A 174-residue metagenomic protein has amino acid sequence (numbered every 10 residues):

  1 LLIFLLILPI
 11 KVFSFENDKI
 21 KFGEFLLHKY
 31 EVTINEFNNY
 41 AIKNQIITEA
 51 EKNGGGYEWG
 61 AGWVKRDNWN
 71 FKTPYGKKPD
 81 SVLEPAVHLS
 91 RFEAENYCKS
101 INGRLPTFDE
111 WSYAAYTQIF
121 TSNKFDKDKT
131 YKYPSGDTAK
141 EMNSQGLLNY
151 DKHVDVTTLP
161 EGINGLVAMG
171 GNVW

Functional and structural regions predicted by a protein language model:
L1-Y75, R91-F92, T117-T121, D128: Short, compositionally biased
G56-W59, K65-V87, R91-W174: Functional-site microenvironments in short loops/helix caps that host divalent-cation chemistry
